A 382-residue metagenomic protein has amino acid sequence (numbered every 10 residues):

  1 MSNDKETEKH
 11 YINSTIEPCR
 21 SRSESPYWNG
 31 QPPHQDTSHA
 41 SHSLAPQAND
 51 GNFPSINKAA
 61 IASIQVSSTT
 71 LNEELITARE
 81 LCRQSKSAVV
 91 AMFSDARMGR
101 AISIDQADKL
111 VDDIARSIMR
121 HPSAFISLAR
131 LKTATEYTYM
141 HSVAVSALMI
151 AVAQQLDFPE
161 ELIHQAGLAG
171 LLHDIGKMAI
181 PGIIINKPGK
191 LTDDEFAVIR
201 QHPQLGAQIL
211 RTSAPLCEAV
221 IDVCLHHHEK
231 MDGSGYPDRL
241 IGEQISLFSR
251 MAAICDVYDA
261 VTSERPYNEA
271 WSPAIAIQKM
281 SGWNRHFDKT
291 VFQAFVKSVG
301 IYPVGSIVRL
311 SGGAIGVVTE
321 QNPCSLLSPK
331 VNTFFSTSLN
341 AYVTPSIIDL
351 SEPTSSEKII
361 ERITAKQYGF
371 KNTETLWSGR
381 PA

Functional and structural regions predicted by a protein language model:
M1-I102, S356-A382: Membrane-cytosol interface segments
N72-A382: Histidine- and acidic-residue-rich, metal-dependent catalytic cores
